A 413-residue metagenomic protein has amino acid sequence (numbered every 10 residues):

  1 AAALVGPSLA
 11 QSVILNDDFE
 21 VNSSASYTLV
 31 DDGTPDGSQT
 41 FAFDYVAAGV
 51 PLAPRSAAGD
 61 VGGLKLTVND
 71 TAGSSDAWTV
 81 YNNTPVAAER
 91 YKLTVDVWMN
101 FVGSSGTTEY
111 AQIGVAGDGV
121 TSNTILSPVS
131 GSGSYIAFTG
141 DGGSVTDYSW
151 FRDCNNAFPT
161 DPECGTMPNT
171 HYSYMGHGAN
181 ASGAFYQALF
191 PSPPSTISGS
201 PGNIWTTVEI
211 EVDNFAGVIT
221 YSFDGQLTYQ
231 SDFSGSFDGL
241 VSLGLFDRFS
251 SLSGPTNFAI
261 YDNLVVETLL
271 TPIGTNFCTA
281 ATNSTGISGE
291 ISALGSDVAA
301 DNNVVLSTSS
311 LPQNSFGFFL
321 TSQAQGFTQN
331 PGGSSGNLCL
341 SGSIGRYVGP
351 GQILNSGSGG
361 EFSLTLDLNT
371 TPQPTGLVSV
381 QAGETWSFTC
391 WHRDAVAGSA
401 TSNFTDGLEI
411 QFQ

Functional and structural regions predicted by a protein language model:
V5-A10: Sec/Tat signal peptide C-region and signal peptidase I cleavage site
F19, V95, G199-S231: Carbohydrate-binding surfaces in secreted/extracellular proteins
S23-K65: Extracellular glycan-recognition surfaces and repeat-rich motifs
K65-A179: Secretory/extracellular carbohydrate-interaction modules and structurally similar beta-sandwich "look-alikes"
V80-L93, G106, Q187-I204, A382: Extracellular/lumenal carbohydrate-interaction signature centered on repeated Trp-anchored short motifs
S231-I260: Flexible glycan-contacting loops in extracellular carbohydrate-active proteins
S251-N263, A397-T405: Extracellular carbohydrate recognition
L270-Q413: Residue-level hotspots within well-ordered secondary structure
